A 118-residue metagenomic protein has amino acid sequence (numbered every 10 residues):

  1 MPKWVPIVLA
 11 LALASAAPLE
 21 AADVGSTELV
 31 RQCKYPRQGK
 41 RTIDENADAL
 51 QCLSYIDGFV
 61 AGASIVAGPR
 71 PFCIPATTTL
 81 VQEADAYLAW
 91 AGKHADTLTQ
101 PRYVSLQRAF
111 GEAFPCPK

Functional and structural regions predicted by a protein language model:
M1-W4: Positively charged n-region of N-terminal signal peptides that target proteins for export
P6-S15: Bacterial N-terminal signal peptides
A16-A17, Y87: Short, low-complexity, intrinsically disordered N-terminal segments
A17-D23: Sec/Tat signal peptide C-region and signal peptidase I cleavage site
V24-A86: Short N-proximal segments of mature Sec-exported proteins
D85-K118: Short, compact, well-ordered microdomains
